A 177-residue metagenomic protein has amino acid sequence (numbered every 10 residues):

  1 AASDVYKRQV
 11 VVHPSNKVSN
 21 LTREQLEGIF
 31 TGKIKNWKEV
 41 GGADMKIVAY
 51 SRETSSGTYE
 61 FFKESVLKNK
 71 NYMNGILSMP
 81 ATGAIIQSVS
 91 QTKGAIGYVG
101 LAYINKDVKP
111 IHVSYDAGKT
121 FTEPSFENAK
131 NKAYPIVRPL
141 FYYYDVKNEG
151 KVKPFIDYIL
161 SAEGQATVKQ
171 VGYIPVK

Functional and structural regions predicted by a protein language model:
S3-D4, Q9-K177: Exported/periplasmic ABC-transporter solute-binding proteins
